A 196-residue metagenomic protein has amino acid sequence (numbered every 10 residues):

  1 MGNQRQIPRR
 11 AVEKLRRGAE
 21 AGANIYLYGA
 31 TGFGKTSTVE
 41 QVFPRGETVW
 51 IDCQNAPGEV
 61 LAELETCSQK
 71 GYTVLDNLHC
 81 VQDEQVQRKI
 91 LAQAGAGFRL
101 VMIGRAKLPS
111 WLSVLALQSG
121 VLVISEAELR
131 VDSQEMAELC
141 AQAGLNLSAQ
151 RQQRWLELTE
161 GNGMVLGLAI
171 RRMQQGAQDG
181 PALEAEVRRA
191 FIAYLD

Functional and structural regions predicted by a protein language model:
M1-L15: N-terminal pre-P-loop "Q-motif" helix
A21-V39: Walker A/P-loop nucleotide-binding motif
N24-Y26, E47, K70-V74, R99: Residue-level preference for the first positions of well-ordered beta-strands
P44-P57: Conserved catalytic segments around the Walker B and adjacent sensor/switch elements of P-loop NTPase domains
G58-K70: Conserved alpha-helical scaffold flanking the Walker A/P-loop in AAA+ ATPase domains
C67-V86, I103: Conserved P-loop NTPase "ATPase switch" module shared by AAA+ and STAND
C80-D83, L91-Q118, S125: Sensor-1/coupling segment of RecA-like P-loop NTPase cores
L122-V123, E135-Y194: Amphipathic alpha-helical "lid/sensor" segments that cap RecA-like P-loop NTPase cores
